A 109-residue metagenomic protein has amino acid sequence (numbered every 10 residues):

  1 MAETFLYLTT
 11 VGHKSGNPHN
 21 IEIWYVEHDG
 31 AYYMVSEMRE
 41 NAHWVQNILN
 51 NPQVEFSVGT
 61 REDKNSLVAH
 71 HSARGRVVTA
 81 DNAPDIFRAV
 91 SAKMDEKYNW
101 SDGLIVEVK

Functional and structural regions predicted by a protein language model:
M1, H19-I21, E62, V68-A69: Compositionally biased, low-hydrophobicity segments enriched in charged and small polar residues
E3-E37: Short beta-strand segments
R39-K109: Short, structured beta-strand-loop surface elements
